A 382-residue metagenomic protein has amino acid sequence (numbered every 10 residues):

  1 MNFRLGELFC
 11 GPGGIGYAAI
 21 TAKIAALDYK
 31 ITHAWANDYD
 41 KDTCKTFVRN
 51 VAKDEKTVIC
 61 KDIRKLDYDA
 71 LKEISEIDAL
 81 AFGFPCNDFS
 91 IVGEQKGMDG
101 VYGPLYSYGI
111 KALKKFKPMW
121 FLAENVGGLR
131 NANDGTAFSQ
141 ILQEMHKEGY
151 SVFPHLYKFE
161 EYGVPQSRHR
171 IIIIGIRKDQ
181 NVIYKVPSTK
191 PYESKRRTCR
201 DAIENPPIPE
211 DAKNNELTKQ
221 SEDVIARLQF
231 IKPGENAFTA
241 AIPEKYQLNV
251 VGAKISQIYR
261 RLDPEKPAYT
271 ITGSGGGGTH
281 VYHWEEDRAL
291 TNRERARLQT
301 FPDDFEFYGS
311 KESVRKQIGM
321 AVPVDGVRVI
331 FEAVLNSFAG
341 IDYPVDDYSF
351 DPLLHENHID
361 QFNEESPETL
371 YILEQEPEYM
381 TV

Functional and structural regions predicted by a protein language model:
M1-K117, G127-N131, T136-S139: Core alpha/beta nucleotide-donor-binding catalytic domains of modification enzymes
N2-L5, R168-R170, K266-A268: Extracellular structured ligand-interaction cores
G13, K41, S107, G135-S139 (+4 more regions): A structural signal for well-ordered alpha-helical segments within the folded catalytic domains of diverse enzymes
A34-A36, V58-I59, V152-L156, T270: Conserved beta-strand scaffold positions in the cores of enzyme catalytic domains, especially in NTP/NDP-utilizing
Y68-I77, C86-I258: Class I S-adenosyl-L-methionine
Q220-V382: C-terminal target-recognition/interaction regions appended to catalytic cores
